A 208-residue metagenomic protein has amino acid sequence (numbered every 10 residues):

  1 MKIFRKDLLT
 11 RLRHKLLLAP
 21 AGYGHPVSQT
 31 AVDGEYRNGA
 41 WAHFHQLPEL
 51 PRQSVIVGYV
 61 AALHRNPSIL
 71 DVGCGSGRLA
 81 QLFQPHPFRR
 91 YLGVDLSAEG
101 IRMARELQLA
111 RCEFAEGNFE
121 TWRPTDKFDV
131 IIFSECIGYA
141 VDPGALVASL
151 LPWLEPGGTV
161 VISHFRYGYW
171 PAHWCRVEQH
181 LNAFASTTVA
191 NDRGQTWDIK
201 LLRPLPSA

Functional and structural regions predicted by a protein language model:
K2-V60, G168: Conserved class I S-adenosyl-L-methionine
N66-G75: Conserved class I S-adenosyl-L-methionine
S76-E120: Class I SAM-dependent methyltransferase SAM/SAH-binding core
T121-T125: Short conserved loop adjoining the S-adenosyl-L-methionine
I132: A conserved beta-strand element that flanks and buttresses the S-adenosyl-L-methionine
A145-P156: A short glycine-rich, Lys/Arg-flanked "PGG" loop and its adjoining helix->strand segment in the class I
G158-F165: Conserved beta-strand signature within the Rossmann-like core of class I S-adenosyl-L-methionine
A190-A208: Core SAM-dependent methyltransferase catalytic element
